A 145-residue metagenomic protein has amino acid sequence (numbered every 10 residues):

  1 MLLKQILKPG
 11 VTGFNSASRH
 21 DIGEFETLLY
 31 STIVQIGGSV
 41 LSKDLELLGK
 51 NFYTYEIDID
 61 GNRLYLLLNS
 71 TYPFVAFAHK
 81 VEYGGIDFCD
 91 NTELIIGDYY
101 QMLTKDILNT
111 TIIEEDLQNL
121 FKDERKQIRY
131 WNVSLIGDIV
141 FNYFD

Functional and structural regions predicted by a protein language model:
M1-T111: Extended, charge-biased low-complexity segments that typically form long amphipathic alpha-helices/coiled-coils
D106-D145: Acidic, proline/glycine-rich low-complexity IDRs
